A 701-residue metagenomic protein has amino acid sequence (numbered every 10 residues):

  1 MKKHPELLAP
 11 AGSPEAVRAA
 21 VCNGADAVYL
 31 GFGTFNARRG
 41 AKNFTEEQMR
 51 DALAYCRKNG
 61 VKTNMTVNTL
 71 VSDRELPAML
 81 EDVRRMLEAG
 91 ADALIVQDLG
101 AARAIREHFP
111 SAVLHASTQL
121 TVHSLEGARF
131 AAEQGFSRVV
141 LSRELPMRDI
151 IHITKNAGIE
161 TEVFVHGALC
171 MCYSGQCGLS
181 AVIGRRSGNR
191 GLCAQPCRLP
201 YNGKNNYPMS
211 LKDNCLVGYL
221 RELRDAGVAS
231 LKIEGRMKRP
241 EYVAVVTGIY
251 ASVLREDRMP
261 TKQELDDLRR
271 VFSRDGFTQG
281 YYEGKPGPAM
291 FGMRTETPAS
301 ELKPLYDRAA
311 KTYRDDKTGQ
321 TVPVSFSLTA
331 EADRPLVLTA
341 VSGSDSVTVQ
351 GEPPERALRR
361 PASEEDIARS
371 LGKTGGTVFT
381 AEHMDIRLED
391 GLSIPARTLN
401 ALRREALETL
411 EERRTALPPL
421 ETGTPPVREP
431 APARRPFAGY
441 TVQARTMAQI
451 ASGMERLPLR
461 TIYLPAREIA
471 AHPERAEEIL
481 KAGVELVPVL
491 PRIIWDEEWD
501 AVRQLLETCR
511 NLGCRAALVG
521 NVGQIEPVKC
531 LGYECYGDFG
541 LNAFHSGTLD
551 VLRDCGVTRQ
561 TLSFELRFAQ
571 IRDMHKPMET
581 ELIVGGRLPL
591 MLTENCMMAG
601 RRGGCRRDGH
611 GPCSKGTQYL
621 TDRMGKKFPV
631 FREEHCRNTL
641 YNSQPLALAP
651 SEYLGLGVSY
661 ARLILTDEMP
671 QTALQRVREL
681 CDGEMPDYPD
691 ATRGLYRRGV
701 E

Functional and structural regions predicted by a protein language model:
M1-C22, A27-R38, A52-L53, R57-L87 (+6 more regions): Surface-exposed amphipathic alpha-helical tracts and adjacent flexible/coil segments at the periphery of soluble enzymes
A41: A short acidic, glycine-rich active-site loop that binds or catalyzes chemistry on phosphate/adenosine moieties
F44-M49: Glycine-rich, highly charged phosphate/nucleotide-binding loops
R103: A cross-family signal for key residues in well-ordered alpha-helices that form functional helical elements
L120, S124: Conserved phosphate-binding/catalytic loop of the ribokinase/pfkB sugar-kinase fold
